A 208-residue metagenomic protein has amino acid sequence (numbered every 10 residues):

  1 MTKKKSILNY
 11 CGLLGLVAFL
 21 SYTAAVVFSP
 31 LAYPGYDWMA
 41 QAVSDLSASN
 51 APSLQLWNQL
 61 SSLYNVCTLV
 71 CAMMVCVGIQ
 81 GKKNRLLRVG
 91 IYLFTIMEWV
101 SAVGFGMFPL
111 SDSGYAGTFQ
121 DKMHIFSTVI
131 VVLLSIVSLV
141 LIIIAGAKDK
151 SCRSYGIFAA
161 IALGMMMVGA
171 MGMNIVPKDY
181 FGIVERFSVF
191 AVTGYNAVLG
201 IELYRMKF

Functional and structural regions predicted by a protein language model:
K4, M74-G90, I144-Y155, K207-F208: Membrane-interface helix-boundary motifs at transmembrane edges
I7-L31: N-terminal signal-anchor transmembrane alpha helix
L8-L16, K83-M97, C152-A159: Interfacial segments of alpha-helical transmembrane regions
A24-P34, W38, V100-Y115, G164-D179: C-terminal ends of transmembrane alpha-helices and the immediately adjacent extracellular/lumenal or cytosolic loop
L46-V66: Interfacial helix-start motif at the membrane-water boundary
Q59-M74, L133-L139: Hydrophobic alpha-helical transmembrane segments
S101-L141: Membrane-proximal helix-loop-helix units in multi-pass membrane proteins
I142-F208: Terminal transmembrane helical module of multi-pass membrane proteins
